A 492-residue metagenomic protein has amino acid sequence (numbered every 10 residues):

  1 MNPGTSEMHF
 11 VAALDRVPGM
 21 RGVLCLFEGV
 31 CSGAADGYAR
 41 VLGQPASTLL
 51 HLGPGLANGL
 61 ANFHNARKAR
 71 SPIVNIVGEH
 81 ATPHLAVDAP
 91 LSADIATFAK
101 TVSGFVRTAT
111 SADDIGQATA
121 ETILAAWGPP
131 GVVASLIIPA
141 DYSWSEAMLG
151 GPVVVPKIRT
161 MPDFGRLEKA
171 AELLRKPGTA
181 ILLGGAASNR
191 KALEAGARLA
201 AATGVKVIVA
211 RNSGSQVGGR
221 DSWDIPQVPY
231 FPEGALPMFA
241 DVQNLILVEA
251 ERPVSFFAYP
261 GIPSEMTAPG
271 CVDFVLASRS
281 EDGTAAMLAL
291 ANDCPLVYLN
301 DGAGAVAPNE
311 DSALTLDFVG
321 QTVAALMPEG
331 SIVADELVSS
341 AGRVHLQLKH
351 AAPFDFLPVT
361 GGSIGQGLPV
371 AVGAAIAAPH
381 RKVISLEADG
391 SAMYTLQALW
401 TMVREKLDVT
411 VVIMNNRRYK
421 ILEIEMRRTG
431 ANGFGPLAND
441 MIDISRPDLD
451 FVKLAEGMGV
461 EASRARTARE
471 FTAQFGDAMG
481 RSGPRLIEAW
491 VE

Functional and structural regions predicted by a protein language model:
M1-Y298, T322, L326, V409-V411 (+2 more regions): N-terminal alpha/beta PP-like core and its mobile active-site loop of ThDP/TPP-dependent enzymes
N2-T5, F10-V17, N300-H380: Active-site diphosphate/adenylate-binding microenvironment
R16, I76, H84-L91, A202 (+1 more regions): Thiamine diphosphate
H80, P139-D141, A186, E249-E251 (+5 more regions): Anionic group-transfer/hydrolysis microenvironments
S135-I137, G184, D301-G304, E336-L337 (+1 more regions): Short coil/turn segments at secondary-structure boundaries
S135-W144, P308-T315, V491-E492: A short, charged, Gly/Pro-tolerant segment at domain boundaries
I181, L245, V333, V383 (+1 more regions): Receiver (REC) domain switch-region micro-motif
